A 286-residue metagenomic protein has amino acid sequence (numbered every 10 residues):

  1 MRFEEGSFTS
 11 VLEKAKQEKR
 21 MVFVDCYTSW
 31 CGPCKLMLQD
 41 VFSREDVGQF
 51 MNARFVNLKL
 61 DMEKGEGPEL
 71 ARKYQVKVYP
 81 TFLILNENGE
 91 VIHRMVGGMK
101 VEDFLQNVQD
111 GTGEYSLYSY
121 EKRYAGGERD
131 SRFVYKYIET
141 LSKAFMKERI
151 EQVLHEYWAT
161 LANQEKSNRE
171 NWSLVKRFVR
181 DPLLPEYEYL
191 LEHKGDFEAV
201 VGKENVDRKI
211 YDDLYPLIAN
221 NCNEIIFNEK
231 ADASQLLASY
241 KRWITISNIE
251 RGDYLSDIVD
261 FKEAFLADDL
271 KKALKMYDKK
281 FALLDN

Functional and structural regions predicted by a protein language model:
M1-G6, D40-G67, V76-Y79, I84: Thiol-based oxidoreductase modules, predominantly thioredoxin-like and allied folds used for disulfide exchange
F3-M21, M51: A short beta-strand-turn-helix
E18-V22, A53-L58, E87-E90: Loop/turn elements at helix/coil->beta-strand transitions in domains of secreted/extracellular proteins
K19-V22, Y27-W30, V78: Short pre-active-site segment immediately N-terminal to redox-active cysteine/selenocysteine motifs in thiol-based
C26-F42: Conserved redox-active cysteine motifs that mediate thiol-disulfide chemistry, especially di-cysteine Cys-X(1-2)-Cys
S29, M62-E63, N88: Solvent-exposed coil/turn segments that connect beta secondary-structure elements in extracytoplasmic/periplasmic
L70-D285: Preference for long, solvent-exposed alpha-helical segments and helix-linker "stalks"
